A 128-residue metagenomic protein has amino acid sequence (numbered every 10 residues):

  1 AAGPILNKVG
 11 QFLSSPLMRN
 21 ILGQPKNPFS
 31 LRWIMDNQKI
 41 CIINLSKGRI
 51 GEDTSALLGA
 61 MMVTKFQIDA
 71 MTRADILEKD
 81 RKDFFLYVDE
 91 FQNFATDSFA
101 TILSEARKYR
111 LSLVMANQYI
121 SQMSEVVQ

Functional and structural regions predicted by a protein language model:
A1-L111: P-loop NTPase motor domains
I102-Q128: Conserved ATP-driven motor cores of ASCE-family P-loop NTPases powering translocation/secretion/packaging/pilus
